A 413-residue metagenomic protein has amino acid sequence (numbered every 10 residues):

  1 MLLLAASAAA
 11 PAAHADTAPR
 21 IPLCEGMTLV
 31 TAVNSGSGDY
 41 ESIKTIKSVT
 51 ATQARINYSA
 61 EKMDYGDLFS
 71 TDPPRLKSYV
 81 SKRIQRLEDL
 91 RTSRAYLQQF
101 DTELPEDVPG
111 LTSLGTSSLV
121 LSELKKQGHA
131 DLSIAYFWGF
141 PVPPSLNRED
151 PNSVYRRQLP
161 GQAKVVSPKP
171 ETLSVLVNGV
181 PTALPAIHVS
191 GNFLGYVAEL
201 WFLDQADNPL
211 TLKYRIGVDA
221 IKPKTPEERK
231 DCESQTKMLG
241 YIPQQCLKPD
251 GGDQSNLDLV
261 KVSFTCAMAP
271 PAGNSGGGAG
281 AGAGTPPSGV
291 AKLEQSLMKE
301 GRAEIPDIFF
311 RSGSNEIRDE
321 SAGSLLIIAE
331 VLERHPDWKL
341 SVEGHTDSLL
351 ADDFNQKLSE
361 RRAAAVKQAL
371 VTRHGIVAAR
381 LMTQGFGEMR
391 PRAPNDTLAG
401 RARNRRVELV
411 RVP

Functional and structural regions predicted by a protein language model:
A5-A10: N-terminal signal peptide c-region/cleavage motif recognized by signal peptidases
A13-G66: N-terminal cleavable signal peptides for secretion/export
T17-Y40, G115, G128, Y136-V154: Tryptophan-anchored aromatic micro-motifs
L23-V30, A51-N57, P181-S190, N208-K213: Short, hydrophobic/aromatic-rich segments at coil-to-beta transitions
V49-L146: An acidic-aromatic
L119-A206: Extended beta-strand-rich segments in extracellular/periplasmic secretory proteins, especially within noncatalytic
G240, C246-K339, T372: Periplasmic peptidoglycan-binding/tethering modules of Gram-negative envelope proteins
E316-A322, H335, E343-P413: Periplasmic OmpA-like peptidoglycan-binding domain that tethers envelope proteins to the cell wall
